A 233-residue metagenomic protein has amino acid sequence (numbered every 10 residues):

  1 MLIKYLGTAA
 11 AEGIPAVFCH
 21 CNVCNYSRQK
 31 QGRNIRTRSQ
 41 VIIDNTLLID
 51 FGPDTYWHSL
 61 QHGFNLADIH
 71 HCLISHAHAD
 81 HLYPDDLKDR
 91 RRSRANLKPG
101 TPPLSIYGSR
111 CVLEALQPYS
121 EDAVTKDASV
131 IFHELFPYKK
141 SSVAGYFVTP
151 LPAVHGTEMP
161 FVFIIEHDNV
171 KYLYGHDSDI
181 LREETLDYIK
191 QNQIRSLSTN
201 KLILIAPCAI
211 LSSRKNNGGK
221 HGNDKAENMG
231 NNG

Functional and structural regions predicted by a protein language model:
M1-F64, F132-T185: Core dinuclear metal-dependent hydrolase active-site scaffold
C21-N22, F64-A67, K88-R92, V124-T125 (+2 more regions): Glycine-rich, phosphate-binding/catalytic loops in enzymes
T46, F51-I106, Q193-R195: Active-site metal-binding motif and surrounding structural segment of the metallo-beta-lactamase
L60-Q61, P84-L87, P118-S120, L186-D187 (+1 more regions): Short amphipathic alpha-helical segments
A79-Y83, V143, P160-F161, E184 (+1 more regions): Short, charged, surface-exposed secondary-structure boundary motifs
G100-P102, C111-E134: Active-site neighborhood of divalent metal-dependent phosphoester bond hydrolases
D179-G233: Cap/insert and terminal regions of metallo-dependent hydrolase folds
